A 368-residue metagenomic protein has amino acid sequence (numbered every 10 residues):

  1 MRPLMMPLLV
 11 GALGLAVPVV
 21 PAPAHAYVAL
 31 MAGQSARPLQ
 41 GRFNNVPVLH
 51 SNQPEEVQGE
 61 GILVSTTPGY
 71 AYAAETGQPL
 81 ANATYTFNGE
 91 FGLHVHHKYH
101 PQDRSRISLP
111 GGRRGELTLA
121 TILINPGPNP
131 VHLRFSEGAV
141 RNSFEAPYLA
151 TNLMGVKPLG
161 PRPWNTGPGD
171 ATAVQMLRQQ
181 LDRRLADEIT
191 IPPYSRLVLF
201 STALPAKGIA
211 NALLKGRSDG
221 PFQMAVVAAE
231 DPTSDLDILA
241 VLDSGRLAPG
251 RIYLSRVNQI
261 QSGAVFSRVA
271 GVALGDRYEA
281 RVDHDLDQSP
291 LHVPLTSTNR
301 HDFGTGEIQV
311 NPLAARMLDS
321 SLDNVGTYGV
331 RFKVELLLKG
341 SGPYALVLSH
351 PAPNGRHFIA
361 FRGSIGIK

Functional and structural regions predicted by a protein language model:
M1-L8: Bacterial N-terminal signal peptides that target proteins for export
G14-P23: C-terminal segment of classical bacterial N-terminal signal peptides
L30-G92, H96-K98: N-terminal, Lys/Arg-enriched amphipathic/low-complexity engagement segments that precede the first folded domain
N88, R184-L197, K207, Q288 (+2 more regions): Solvent-exposed, conformationally flexible loop/turn segments
H97-P101, L109-L117, I122-V131, E137 (+4 more regions): Asparagine-centered strand-capping/turn motif at beta-strand->loop junctions
V140-V156, Q223-A225, N354-I367: Short aromatic-acidic-glycine turn motif
A150-P205, K368: Intrinsically disordered, low-complexity Pro/Gly/Ser/Thr-rich segments with frequent PxxP/GP/PP motifs and embedded
P192-S321, V325: Acidic, serine/threonine- and glycine-rich low-complexity intrinsically disordered segments that serve as flexible
